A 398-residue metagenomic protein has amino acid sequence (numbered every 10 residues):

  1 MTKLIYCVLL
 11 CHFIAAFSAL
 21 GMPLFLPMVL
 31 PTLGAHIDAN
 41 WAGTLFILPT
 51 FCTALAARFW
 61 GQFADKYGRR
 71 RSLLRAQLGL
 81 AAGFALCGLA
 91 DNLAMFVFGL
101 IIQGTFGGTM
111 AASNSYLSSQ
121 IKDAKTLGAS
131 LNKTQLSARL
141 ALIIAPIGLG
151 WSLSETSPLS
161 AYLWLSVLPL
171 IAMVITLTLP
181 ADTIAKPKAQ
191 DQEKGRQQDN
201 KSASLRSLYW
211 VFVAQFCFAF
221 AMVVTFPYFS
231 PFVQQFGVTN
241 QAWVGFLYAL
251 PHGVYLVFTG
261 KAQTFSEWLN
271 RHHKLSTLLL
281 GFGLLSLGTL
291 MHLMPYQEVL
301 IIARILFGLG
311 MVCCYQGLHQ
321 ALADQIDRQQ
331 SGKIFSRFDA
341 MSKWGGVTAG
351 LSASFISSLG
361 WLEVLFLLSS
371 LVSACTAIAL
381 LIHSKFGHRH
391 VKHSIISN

Functional and structural regions predicted by a protein language model:
M1-T2, A181-V213, S397-N398: Juxtamembrane intracellular "pre-TM" segments in multi-pass secondary transporters
M1-T50, S207-A214, F218-N240, V244-L247: Helix-loop boundary and gating motifs at the non-cytosolic
T50-R58, G108, L142-I143, H252-G260 (+1 more regions): Residue-level signature of mid-helix packing/kink "hotspots" within the transmembrane helices of 12-pass Major
A56-G68, F258-H272, S357: Helix-to-loop junctions at the C-terminal end of transmembrane segments in multipass secondary transporters
R71-L86, L275-L290: Structural signature of the two symmetry-related core transmembrane helices
G83, A94-Q103, E298-L306: Paired small-residue
I101-A138: Cytoplasmic helix-loop-helix junction between adjacent transmembrane helices in 12-TM secondary transporters
Q329-L359: A late C-terminal transmembrane helix in Major Facilitator Superfamily
